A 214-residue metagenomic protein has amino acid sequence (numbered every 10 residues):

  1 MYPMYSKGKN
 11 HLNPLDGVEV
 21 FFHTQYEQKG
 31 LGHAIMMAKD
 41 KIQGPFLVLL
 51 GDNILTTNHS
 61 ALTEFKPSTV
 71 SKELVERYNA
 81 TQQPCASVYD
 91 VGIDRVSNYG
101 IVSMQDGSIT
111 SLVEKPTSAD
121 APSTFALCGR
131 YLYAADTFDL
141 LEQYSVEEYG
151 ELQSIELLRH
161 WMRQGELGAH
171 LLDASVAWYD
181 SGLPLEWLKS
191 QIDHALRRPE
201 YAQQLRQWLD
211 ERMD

Functional and structural regions predicted by a protein language model:
M1-L49, L55-T56: Conserved N-terminal catalytic core of the sugar/cofactor nucleotidyltransferase
G17-E19, I42-P45, G51, N79-P84 (+2 more regions): Short coil/turn connectors at secondary-structure junctions
E27-Q28, K41, D52-L55, S60-A61 (+3 more regions): Short acidic/polar capping segments at secondary-structure boundaries
A38, D52, V102, A134 (+1 more regions): Residue-level signal for inorganic ion chemistry
V48-G51, S87-D90, D173: Short beta-strand segments
T57-R95: Conserved donor-nucleotide/metal-binding helix-loop-beta segment in metal-dependent transferases, i.e., the alpha-helix
S60-P67, V75, N79, S108-Q207: Catalytic-core segments of class I nucleotidyltransferases/pyrophosphorylases that form NMP-activated intermediates
V96-T110: Conserved catalytic core of nucleotide-sugar-dependent glycosyltransferases
